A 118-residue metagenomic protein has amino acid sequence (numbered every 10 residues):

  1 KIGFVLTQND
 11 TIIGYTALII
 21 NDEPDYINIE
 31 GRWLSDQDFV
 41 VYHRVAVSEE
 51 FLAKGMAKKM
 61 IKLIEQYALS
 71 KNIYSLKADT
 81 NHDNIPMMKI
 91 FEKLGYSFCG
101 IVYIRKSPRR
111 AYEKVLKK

Functional and structural regions predicted by a protein language model:
I2-F4, D38-V40, P108-Y112: Short beta-strand micro-motifs in enzyme catalytic cores
I2-T16: Conserved beta-hairpin
V5, V40-V41, A46, K77: Conserved beta-strand segments that form the floor/walls of ligand-binding pockets within enzyme and binding domains
A17-R44, L52: Conserved acyl-donor/pantetheine-binding loop and adjacent beta-alpha core of acyl/acetyltransferases and related
R44-V47, L52-Q66, K89-K93: Conserved acetyl-CoA-binding loop-helix of GNAT-fold acetyltransferases
L52, A78-M88: Conserved beta-strand-loop-alpha-helix junction that forms the acyl-donor binding cleft
I61, A68-T80: Conserved GNAT acetyl-CoA-binding A-motif
D79-T80, E92-A111: Conserved catalytic-core motifs of GNAT/GCN5-like acyltransferases
